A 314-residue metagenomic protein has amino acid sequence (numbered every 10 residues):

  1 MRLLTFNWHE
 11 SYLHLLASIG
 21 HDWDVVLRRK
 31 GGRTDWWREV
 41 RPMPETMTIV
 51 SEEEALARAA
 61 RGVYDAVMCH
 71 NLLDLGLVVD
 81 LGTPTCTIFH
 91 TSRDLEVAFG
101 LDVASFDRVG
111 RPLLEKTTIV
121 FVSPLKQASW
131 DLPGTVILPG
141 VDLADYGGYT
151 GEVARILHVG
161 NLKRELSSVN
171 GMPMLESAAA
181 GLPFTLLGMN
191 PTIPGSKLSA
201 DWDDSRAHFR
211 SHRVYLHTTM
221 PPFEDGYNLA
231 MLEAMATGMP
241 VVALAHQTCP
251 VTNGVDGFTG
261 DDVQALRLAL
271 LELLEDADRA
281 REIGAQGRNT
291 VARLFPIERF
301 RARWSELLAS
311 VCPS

Functional and structural regions predicted by a protein language model:
H9-Y12, H21-E115, F121-L125: Extended catalytic core of nucleotide-activated donor transferases of GT-like folds
A59, G148, D201-H212, A236: Short acidic alpha-helix that forms the nucleotide-activated donor recognition element in Leloir-type transferases
L132, G140-W202: Conserved catalytic-core segment of nucleotide-activated headgroup transferases in glycan assembly
R206, N228-A236, C249-P250, V255: Short alpha-helical segment that forms part of, or immediately flanks, the ligand-binding pocket in carbohydrate-active
R210-E224, M239: Acidic donor-binding loop of glycosyltransferase active sites
A236-A243: Short hydrophobic beta-strand element within catalytic cores of glycosyltransferases and related nucleotide-activated
N253-Q264, E272-A277: Conserved acidic donor-binding segment of nucleotide-sugar-dependent glycosyltransferases
E275-A309, P313: A charged, aromatic-enriched C-terminal amphipathic alpha-helix characteristic of glycosyltransferases across folds
